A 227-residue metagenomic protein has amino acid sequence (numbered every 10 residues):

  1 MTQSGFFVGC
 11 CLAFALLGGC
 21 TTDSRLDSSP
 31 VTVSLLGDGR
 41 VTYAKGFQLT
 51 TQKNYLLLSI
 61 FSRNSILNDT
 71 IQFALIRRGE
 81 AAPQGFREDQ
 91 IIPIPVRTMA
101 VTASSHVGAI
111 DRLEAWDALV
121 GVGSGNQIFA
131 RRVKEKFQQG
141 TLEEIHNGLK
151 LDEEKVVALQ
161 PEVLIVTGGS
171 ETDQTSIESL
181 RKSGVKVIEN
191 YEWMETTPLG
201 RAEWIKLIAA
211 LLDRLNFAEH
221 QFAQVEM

Functional and structural regions predicted by a protein language model:
M1-C10: Bacterial N-terminal signal peptides that target proteins for export
L16-G19: C-terminal motif of bacterial Sec signal peptides marking the signal peptidase cleavage site
T21-D23: Bacterial signal peptide processing site
R25-T50: N-terminal low-complexity, Pro/Thr/Ser-rich intrinsically disordered segments that act as propeptides or flexible
Y43-R63: An acidic, Gly/Ser/Thr/Pro-rich helix-cap/linker signature
L56-V157, V163-G169: A short, structured surface patch at a secondary-structure boundary
I92, T98, T141, D152-E154 (+1 more regions): Extracytoplasmic substrate-binding proteins
